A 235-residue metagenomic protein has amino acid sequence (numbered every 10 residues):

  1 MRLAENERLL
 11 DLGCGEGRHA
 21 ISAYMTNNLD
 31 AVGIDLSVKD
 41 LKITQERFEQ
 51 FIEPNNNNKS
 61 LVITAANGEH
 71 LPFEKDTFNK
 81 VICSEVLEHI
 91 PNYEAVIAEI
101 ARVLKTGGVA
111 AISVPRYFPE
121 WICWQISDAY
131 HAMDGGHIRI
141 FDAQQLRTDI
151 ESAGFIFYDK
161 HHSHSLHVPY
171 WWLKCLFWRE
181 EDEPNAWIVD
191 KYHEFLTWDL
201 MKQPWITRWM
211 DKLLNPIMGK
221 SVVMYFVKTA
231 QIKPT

Functional and structural regions predicted by a protein language model:
M1-I122, Q145, M224-F226: Conserved SAM-binding loop
T44-Q45, W124-Q125, Y170-L173: Short secondary-structure transition/capping segments
E49-I52, D128-H131, C175-W178: Short, hinge-like loop/turn segments at secondary-structure boundaries
P115-R139, T148: Short, glycine-/aromatic-enriched active-site segment of Class I SAM-dependent methyltransferases
F155-S165: Conserved S-adenosyl-L-methionine
H167-T235: A C-terminal cap/extension of S-adenosyl-L-methionine-dependent methyltransferases that defines the acceptor-substrate
